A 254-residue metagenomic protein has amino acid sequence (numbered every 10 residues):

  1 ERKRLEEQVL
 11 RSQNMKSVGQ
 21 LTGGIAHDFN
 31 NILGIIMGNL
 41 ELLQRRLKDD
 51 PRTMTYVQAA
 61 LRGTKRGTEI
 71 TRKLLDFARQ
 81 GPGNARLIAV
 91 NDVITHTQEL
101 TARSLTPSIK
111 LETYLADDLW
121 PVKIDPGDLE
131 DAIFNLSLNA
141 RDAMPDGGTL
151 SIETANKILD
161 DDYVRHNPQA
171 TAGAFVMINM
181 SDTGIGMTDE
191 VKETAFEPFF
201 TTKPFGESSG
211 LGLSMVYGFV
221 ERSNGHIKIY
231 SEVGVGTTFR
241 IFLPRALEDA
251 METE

Functional and structural regions predicted by a protein language model:
E1-L10, R66: PAS-associated C-terminal cap
R11-M15: Catalytic-site-adjacent helices and loops of nucleotide signaling machinery
G23, F29-E254: Core catalytic ATP-binding domain of two-component histidine kinases
